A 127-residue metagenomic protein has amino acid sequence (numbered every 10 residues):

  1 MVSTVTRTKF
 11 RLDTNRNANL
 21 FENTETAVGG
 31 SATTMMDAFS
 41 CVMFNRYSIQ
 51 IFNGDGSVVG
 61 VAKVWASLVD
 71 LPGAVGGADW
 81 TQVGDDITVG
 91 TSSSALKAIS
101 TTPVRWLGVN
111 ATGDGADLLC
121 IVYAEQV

Functional and structural regions predicted by a protein language model:
M1-F21, E125-V127: Short, intrinsically disordered N-terminal pre-domain segments
T8, G84-D86: Non-globular terminal segments used for targeting and regulation at membranes
L20-S40, G54-V61, G73-V75, T88-K97 (+1 more regions): Surface-exposed ligand/attachment interfaces on beta-rich extracellular proteins
F44-I51, I99-I121: Noncatalytic modules at the cell exterior or secretory-pathway interfaces, chiefly beta-strand-rich lectin/adhesion
V61-W65, I121: Beta-strand signatures of extracellular beta-sandwich domains
W65, G84, N110: Residue-level detector of conserved, well-ordered beta-strand and adjacent loop positions that form binding/recognition
S67-G73: Change "in extracellular beta-sheet-rich domains … of secreted and cell-surface proteins" to "in beta-sheet-rich domains
G76-G84: Beta-propeller fold detector
